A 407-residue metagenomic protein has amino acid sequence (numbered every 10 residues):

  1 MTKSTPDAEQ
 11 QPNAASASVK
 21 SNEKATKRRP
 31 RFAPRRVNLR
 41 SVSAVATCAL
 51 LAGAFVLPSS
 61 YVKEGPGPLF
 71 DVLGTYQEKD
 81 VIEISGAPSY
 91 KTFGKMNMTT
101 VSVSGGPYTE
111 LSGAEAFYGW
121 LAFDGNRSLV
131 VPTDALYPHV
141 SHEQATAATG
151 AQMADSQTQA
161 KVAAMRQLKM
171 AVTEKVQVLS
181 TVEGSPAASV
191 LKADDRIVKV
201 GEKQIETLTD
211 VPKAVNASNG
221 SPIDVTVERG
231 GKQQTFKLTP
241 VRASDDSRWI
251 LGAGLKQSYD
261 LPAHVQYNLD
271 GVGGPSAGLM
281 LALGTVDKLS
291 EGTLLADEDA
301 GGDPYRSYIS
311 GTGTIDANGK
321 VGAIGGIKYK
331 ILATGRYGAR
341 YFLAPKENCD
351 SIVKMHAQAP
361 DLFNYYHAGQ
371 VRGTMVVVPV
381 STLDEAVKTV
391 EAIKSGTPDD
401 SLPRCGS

Functional and structural regions predicted by a protein language model:
M1-V37, F123-V131: Terminal targeting segments of Actinobacterial cell-envelope proteins
R40-S59: Hydrophobic membrane-insertion alpha-helices, especially the h-region of bacterial N-terminal signal peptides
P66-G94, T99-V103, R127-V182, K237-P304 (+1 more regions): PDZ/PDZ-like peptide-tail recognition elements
M165, A187, D194-I197, V225 (+5 more regions): Terminal peptide-recognition signature
E183, E202, I315, K346-C349 (+1 more regions): Short, ordered loop/turn segments at secondary-structure junctions
A187-D210, A214, I331-E347: Conserved PDZ fold ligand-binding element
P212-L255, Q358-S395, D400-S407: PDZ-domain C-terminal substructure recognizer with occasional recognition of PDZ-binding tails
K288, I309, G313-D350: Glycine- and Gly-Pro-enriched alpha-helical subdomains that act as flexible, kink-prone "lid/hinge" or packing modules
